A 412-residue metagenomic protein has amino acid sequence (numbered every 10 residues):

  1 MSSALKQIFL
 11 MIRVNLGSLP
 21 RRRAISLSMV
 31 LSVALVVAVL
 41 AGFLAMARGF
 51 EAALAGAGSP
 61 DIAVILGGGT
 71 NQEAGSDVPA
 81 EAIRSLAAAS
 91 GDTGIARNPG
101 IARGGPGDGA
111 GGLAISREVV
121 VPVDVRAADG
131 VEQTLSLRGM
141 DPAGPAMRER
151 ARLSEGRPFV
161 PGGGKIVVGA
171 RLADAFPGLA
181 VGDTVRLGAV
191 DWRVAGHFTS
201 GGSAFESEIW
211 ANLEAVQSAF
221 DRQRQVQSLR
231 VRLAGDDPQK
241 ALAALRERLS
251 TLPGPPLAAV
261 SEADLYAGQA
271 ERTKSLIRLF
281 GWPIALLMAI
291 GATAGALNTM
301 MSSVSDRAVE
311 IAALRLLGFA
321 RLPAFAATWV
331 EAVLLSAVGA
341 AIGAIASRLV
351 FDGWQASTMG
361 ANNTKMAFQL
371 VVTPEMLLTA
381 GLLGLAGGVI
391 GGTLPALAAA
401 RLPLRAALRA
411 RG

Functional and structural regions predicted by a protein language model:
M1-V39, G412: N-terminal Sec/SRP start-transfer signal
R21-F50, K274-E310, V333-I342, A386-I390: Hydrophobic alpha-helical transmembrane segments of multi-pass inner-membrane transport and secretion
A34, A38-T134, R157, G162 (+2 more regions): Hydrophobic, regular-secondary-structure patches
M46, F50-A53, G201, A241-A294 (+3 more regions): Peri-transmembrane interface segments
A63-G67, A173, H197-S200, R224-L252 (+1 more regions): A short beta-strand structural signal in non-transmembrane regions
I115-V121, V131-A143, E149-A215, R222: Hydrophobic secondary-structure segments that place a key small or acidic residue at a functional site
M301, D306-W354, T379, L383-G387 (+1 more regions): Transmembrane alpha-helical interface segments in multi-pass membrane proteins
A341-L382, T393-L397, R401-L402, A406: Short helix-loop junctions at transmembrane helix boundaries
